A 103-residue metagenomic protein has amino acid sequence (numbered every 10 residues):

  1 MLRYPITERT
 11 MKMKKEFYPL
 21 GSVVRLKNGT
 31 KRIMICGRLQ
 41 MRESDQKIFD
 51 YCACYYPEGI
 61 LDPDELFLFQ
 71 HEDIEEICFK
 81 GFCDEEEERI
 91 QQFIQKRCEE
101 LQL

Functional and structural regions predicted by a protein language model:
M1-K12: Short, Lys/Arg-enriched N-terminal segments with co-localized hydrophobic residues within the first ~10-30 amino acids
E16-Y18: Short, well-ordered loop/turn sites that connect or cap secondary structure elements
K31-M41: Short beta-strand-centered aromatic/proline hotspots
M34, C52-C54: Short, hydrophobic/aromatic-rich beta-strand segments within well-structured domains
R42-Y51: Short, solvent-exposed secondary-structure boundary/capping segments
C54-L103: Intrinsically disordered, low-complexity, charged/polar segments
